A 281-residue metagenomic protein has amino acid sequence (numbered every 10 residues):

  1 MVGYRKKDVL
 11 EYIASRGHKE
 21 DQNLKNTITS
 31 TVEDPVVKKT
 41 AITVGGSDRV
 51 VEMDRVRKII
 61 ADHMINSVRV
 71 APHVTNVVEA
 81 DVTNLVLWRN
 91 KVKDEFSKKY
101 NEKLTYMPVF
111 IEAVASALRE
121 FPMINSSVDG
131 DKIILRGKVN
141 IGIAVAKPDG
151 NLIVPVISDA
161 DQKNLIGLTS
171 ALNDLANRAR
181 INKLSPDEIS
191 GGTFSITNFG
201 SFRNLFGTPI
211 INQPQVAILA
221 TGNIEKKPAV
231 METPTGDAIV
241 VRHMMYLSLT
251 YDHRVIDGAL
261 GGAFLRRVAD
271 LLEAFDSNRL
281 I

Functional and structural regions predicted by a protein language model:
V2-I281: C-terminal catalytic/motor cores of large multi-domain enzyme assemblies
